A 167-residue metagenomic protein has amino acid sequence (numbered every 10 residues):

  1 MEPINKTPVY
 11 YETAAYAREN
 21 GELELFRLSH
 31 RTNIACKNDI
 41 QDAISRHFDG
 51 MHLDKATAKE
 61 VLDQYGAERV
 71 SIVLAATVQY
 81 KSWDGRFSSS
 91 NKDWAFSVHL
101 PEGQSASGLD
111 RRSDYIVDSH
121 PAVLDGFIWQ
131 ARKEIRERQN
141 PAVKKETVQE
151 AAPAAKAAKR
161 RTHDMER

Functional and structural regions predicted by a protein language model:
M1-E166: Gram-negative host-targeted secretion-system effectors, predominantly Type III and Type IV, recognized via long
